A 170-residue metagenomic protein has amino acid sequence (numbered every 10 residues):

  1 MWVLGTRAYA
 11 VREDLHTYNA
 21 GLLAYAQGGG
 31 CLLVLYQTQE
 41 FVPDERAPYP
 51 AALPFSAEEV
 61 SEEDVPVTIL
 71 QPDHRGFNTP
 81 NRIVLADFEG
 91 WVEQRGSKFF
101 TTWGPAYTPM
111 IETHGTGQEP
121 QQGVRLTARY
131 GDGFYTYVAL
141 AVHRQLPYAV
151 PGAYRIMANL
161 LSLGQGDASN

Functional and structural regions predicted by a protein language model:
M1-L4: Receiver (REC) domain switch-region micro-motif
T6, A47-P48, L53-S61, K98 (+1 more regions): Extracellular ligand-binding/catalytic regions of CAZymes and related secreted enzymes and adhesion modules
R7-W91, T102, V138, V150-G152 (+2 more regions): A glycine-rich, often tryptophan-bearing local segment used as a flexible ligand/cofactor-contacting loop or short
Q94: Catalytic core of pol beta-like nucleotidyltransferases
